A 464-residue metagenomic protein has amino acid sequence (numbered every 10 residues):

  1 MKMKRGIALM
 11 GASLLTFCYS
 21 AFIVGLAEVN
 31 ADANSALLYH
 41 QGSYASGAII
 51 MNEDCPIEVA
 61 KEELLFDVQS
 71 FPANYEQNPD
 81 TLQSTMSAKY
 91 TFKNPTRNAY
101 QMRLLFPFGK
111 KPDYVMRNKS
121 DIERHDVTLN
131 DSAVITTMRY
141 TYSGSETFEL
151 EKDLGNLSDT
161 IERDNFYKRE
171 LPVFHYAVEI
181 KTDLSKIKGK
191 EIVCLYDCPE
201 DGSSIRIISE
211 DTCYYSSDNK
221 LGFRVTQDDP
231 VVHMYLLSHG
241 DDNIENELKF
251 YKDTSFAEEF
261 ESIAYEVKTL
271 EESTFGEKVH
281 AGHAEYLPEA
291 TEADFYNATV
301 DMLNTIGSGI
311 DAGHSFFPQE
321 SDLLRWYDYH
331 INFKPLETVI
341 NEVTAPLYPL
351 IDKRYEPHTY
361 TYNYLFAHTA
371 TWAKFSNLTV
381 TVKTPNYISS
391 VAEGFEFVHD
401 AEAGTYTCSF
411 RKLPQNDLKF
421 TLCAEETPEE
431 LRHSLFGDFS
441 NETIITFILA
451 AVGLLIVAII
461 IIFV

Functional and structural regions predicted by a protein language model:
F17-E28: C-terminal segment of classical bacterial N-terminal signal peptides
A27-P107: Early extracytoplasmic/domain-onset interaction patches
P95-Y100, F108-E123, A133, T141-G144 (+3 more regions): Surface-exposed, acidic/Ser/Thr-rich flexible loop segments
S145, S216-D218, D228-D229, K334-T338 (+2 more regions): Solvent-exposed, conformationally flexible loop/turn segments
P230-E320: Long, low-complexity, polar/charged, intrinsically disordered or flexibly structured peripheral segments
H368-T371, N377, T381-F439: Membrane-proximal extracellular "stem/stalk" segments of glycoproteins immediately N-terminal to a transmembrane helix
H433-V452: Juxtamembrane/start-of-transmembrane alpha-helix segments at the extracytoplasmic/lumenal side of membrane anchors
G453-F463: Alpha-helical transmembrane segments
